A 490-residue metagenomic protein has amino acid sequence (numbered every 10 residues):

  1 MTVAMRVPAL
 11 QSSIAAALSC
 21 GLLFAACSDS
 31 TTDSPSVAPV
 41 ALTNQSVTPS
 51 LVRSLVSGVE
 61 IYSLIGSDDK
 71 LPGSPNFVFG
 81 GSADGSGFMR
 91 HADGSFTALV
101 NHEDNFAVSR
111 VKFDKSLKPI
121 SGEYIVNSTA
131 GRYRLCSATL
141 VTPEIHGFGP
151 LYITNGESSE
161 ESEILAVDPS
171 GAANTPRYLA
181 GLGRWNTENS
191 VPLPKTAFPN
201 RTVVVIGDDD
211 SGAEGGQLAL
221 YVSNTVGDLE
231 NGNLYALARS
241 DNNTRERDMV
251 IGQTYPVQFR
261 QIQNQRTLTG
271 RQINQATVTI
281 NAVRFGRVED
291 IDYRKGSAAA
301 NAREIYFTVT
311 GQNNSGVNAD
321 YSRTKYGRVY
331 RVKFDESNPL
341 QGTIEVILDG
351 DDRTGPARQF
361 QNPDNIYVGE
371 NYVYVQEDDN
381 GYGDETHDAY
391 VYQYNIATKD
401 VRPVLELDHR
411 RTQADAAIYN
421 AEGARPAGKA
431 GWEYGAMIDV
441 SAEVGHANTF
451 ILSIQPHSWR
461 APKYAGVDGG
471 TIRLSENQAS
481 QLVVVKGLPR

Functional and structural regions predicted by a protein language model:
T2-I14: Bacterial N-terminal signal peptides that target proteins for export
C20-G21: Residue-level signal for mature regions of secreted extracellular proteins and peptides
F24-A26: C-terminal motif of bacterial Sec signal peptides marking the signal peptidase cleavage site
D29-R490: Sequence/structural signature of beta-propeller domains
